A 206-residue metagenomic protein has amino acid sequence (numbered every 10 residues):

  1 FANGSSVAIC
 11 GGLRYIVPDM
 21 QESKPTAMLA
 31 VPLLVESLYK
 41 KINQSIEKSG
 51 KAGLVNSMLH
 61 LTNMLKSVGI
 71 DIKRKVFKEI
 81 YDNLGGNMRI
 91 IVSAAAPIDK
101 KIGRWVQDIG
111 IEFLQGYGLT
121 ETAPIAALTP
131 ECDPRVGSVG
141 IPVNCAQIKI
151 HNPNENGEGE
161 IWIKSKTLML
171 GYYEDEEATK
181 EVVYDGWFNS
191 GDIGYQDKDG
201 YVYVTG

Functional and structural regions predicted by a protein language model:
F1-A8, Q21-E22, T26: Conserved short alpha-helical elements in the N-terminal third of ANL/AMP-binding
S6-C10, L114-Q115: Short hydrophobic alpha-helical runs that function as membrane-insertion/retention elements
V17, F77-I80, K180: Short hydrophobic/charged patches on amphipathic alpha-helices used for structural packing and interfaces
D19-E22, K41-I42, D175: Residue-level signal for well-ordered alpha-helical positions
T26-L29, Y39-P134, Q147: Gly/Ser/Thr-rich phosphate-binding loop
L33, A96-P97, T167: Alpha-helix/helix-capping structural signal
P142, K149-H151, E155-G206: Conserved ATP-binding/catalytic segment of the ANL
